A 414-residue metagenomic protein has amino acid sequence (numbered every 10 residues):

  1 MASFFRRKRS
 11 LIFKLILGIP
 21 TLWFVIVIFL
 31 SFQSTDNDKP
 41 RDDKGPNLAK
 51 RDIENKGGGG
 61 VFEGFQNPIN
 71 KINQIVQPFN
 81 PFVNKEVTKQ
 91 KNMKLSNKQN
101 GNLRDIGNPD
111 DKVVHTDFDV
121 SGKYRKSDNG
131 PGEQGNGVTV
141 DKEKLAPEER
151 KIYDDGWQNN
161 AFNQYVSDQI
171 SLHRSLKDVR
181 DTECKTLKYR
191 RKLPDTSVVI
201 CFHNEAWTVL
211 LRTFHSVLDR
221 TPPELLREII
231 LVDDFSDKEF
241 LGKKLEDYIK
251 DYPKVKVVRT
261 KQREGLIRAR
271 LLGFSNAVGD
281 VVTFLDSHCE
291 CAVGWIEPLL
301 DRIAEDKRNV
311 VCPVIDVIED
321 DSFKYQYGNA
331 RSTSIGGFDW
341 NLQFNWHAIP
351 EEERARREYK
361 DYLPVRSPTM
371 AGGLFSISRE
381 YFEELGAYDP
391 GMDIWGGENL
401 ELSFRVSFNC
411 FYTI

Functional and structural regions predicted by a protein language model:
A2-I69: N-terminal signal-anchor transmembrane helix specifying type II single-pass membrane topology of secretory-pathway
D42, E54, K85, M93-S216: N-proximal low-complexity "stem/linker" segments adjacent to membrane-targeting elements
L218-R259: Acidic donor-binding segment of Leloir-type glycosyltransferases
K261-A277: Glycine-rich, basic loop-to-helix element that forms the pyrophosphate-binding segment of sugar-nucleotide handling
I267, Q343-S376: A recurrent flexible, glycine/aromatic-enriched loop bordering the glycosyltransferase active site that acts as
V282: Short aromatic/hydrophobic "clamp" motif used to bind/position activated sugar donors
E290, G294-H347: Conserved donor NDP-sugar-binding/catalytic core segment of glycosyltransferases
P298-L299, T369, G373-F375, E380-G386 (+1 more regions): A short, conserved alpha-helix in the catalytic core of glycosyltransferases
